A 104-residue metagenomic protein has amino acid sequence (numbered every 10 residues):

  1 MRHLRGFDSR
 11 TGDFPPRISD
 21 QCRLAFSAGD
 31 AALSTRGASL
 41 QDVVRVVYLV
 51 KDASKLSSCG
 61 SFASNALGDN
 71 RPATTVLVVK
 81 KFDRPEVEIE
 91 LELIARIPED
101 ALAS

Functional and structural regions predicted by a protein language model:
M1-S104: Short, polar/acidic, helix-capping and beta-turn segments at strand->helix junctions that line the mouths
